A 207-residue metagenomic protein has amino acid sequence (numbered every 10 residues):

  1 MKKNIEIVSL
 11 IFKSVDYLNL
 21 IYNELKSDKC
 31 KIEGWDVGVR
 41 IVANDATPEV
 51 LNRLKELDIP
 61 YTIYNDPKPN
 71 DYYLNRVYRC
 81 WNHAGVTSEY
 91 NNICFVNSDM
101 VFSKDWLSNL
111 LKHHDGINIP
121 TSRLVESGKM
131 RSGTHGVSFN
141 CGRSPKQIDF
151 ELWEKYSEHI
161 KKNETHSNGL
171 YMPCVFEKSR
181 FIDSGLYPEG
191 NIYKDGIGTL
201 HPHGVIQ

Functional and structural regions predicted by a protein language model:
S14-K29: Short, well-formed alpha-helical segments that are part of the catalytic scaffolds of diverse glycosyltransferases
L25-P69: Acidic donor-binding segment of Leloir-type glycosyltransferases
P67-S88: Glycine-rich, basic loop-to-helix element that forms the pyrophosphate-binding segment of sugar-nucleotide handling
Y78, W153-K178: A recurrent flexible, glycine/aromatic-enriched loop bordering the glycosyltransferase active site that acts as
I93: Short aromatic/hydrophobic "clamp" motif used to bind/position activated sugar donors
D105-T121: Conserved donor-nucleotide/metal-binding helix-loop-beta segment in metal-dependent transferases, i.e., the alpha-helix
L110, N168-F176, R180-G185, N191-Q207: A short, conserved alpha-helix in the catalytic core of glycosyltransferases
P120-N140: Short beta-strand-to-loop element that shapes/binds the nucleotide-sugar donor at the catalytic cleft/hinge
